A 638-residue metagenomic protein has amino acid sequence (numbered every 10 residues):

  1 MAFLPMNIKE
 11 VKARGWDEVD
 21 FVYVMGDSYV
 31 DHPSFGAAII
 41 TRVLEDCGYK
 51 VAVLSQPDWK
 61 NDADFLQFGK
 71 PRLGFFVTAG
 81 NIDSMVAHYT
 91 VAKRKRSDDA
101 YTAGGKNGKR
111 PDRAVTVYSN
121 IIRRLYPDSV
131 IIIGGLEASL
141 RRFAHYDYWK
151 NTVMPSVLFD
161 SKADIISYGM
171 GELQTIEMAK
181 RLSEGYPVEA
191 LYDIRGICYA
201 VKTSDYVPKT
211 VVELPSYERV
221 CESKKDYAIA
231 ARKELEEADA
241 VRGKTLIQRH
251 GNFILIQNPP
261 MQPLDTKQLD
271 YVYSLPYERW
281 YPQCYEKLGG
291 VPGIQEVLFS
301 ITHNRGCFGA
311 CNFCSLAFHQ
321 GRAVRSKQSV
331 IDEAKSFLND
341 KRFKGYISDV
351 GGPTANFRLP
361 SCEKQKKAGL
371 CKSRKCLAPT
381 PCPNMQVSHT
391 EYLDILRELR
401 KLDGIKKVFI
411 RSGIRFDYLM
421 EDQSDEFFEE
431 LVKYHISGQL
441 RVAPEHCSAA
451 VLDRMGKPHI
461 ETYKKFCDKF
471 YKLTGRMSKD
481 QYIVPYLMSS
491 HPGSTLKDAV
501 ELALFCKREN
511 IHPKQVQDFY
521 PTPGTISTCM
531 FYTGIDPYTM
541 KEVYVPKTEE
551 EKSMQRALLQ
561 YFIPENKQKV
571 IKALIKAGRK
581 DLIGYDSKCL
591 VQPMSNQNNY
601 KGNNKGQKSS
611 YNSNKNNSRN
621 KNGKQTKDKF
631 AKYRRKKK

Functional and structural regions predicted by a protein language model:
M1-E18, S28, K225-S300: N-terminal [4Fe-4S]-dependent radical SAM core
E10, G36, S55-H250, Q257-N258: Glycine-rich beta-alpha loop elements in corrinoid/cobalamin-binding modules across cobalamin-dependent enzymes
A13, F21-M25, L66-Q67, I194-I197 (+7 more regions): Flexible, glycine-rich loop/tail regions that form catalytic "lids" or insertion modules at the edges of active sites
Y23, D58-W59, S336-V484, M488-P492: Conserved SAM/AdoMet-binding glycine-rich loop
V24-Y29, L288-N312, L338, Y346-S348: N-terminal pre-triad scaffold of radical SAM enzymes
K60, E189-A238, N252, M261 (+6 more regions): Terminal amphipathic helices with adjacent charged low-complexity linkers/tails
D83-A92, L140-R142, E172-E177, K202-D205 (+7 more regions): Flexible glycine/acidic-rich beta-alpha junction loops that bind and position SAM and/or redox cofactors in anaerobic
D164, V272, C307, V330 (+3 more regions): Conserved, mostly hydrophobic/aromatic
